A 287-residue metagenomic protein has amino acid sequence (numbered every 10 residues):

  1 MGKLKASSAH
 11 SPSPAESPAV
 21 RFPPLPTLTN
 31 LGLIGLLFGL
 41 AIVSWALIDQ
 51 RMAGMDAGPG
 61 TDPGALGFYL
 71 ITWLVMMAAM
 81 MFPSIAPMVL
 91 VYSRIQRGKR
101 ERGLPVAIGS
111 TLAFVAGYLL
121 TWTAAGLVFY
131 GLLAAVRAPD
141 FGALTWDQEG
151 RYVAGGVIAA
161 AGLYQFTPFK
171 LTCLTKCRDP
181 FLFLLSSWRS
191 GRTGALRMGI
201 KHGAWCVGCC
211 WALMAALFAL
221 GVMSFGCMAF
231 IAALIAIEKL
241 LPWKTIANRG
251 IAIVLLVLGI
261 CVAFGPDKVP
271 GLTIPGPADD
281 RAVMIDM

Functional and structural regions predicted by a protein language model:
G2-V75, G98-G103, F141-W146, P168-R189 (+1 more regions): Histidine-/acidic- and/or cysteine-rich, low-complexity loops and terminal segments associated with membrane
N30-I34, A65-Y69, V106-S110, F114 (+3 more regions): Residue-level signature of transmembrane alpha-helical entry/exit and packing/kink sites in multi-pass membrane
I34-A41, V115, A154-I158, G162 (+4 more regions): Residues within membrane-spanning alpha-helices of integral membrane proteins, especially the hydrophobic core/packing
S44, G67-R94, A116-A125, G162-K239: Functional transmembrane helices that embed catalytic/metal-coordinating motifs
M55, M80, A159, C206 (+1 more regions): Divalent metal-coordination and catalytic microenvironments
A86-L144: Hydrophobic alpha-helical segments and helix pairs
A135-V157, L217-L240: Hydrophobic alpha-helical transmembrane segments and immediately flanking/interface helices in integral membrane
L234-V257: Interfacial loop-to-transmembrane junctions
